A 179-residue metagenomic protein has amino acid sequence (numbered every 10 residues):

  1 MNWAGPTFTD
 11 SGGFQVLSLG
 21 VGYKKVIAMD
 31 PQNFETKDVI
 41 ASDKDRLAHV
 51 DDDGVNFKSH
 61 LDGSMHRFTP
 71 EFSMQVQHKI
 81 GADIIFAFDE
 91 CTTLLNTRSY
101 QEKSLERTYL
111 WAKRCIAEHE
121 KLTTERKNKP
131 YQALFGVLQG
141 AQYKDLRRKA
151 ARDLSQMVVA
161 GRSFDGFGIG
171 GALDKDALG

Functional and structural regions predicted by a protein language model:
M1-K127: Non-catalytic, usually N-terminal nucleic-acid engagement modules in DNA/RNA processing proteins
E106, E118, L122-T124, K129-G179: Glycine-rich phosphate/ribose-binding loops and adjacent secondary-structure elements that form binding surfaces
